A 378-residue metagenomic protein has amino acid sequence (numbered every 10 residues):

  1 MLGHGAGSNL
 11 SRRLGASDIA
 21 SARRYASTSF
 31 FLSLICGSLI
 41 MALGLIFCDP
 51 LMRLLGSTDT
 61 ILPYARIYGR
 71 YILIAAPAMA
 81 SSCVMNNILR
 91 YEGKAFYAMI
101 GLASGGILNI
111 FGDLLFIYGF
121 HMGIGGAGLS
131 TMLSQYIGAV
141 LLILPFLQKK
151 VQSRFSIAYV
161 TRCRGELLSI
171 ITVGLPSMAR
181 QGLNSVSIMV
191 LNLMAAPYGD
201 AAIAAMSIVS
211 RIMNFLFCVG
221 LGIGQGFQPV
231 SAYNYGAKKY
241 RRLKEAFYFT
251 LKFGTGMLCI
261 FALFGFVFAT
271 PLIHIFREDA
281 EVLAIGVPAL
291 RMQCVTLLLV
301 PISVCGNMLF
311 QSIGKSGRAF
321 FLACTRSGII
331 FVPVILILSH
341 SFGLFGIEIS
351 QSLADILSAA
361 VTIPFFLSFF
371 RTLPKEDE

Functional and structural regions predicted by a protein language model:
M1-A42, M79-A98, A205-A269, V300-L322 (+1 more regions): Small-residue-rich hydrophobic transmembrane alpha-helices
M1-G5, A76-V84, I88, E92 (+13 more regions): Hydrophobic alpha-helical transmembrane bundles that constitute the permease/transmembrane domains of multi-pass
L39-R70, I260-L283, V287: Short membrane-interface helical motifs at transmembrane helix boundaries in multi-pass membrane transporters
M52-D59, L115-M122, G182-F215, Y233 (+2 more regions): Helix-terminus/linker motif at the lipid-water interface of multi-pass membrane proteins
D59-S82, N214, A280-G306: Alpha-helical transmembrane segments of multi-pass membrane proteins
D59-Y64, I124-G125, E166-V173, A195-N214 (+4 more regions): Interfacial/gating helices of multi-pass transporter permease domains
G106-V140, A269, A284, S327-A360 (+3 more regions): Membrane-interface helix-loop junctions in multi-pass transport and translocation proteins
T131, V140-N184, T372-E378: Interhelical loop/hinge segments that connect adjacent transmembrane helices in multipass membrane
